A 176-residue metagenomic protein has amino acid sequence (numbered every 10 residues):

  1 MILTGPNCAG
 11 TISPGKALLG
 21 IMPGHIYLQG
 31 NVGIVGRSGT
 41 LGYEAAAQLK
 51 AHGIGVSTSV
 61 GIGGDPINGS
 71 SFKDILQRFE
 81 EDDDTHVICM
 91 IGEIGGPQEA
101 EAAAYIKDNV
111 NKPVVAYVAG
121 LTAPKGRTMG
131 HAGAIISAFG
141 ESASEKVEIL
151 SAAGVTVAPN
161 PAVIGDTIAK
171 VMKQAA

Functional and structural regions predicted by a protein language model:
M1-A176: Catalytic-core regions of core metabolic enzymes, especially those transforming organic acids/acyl-group intermediates
